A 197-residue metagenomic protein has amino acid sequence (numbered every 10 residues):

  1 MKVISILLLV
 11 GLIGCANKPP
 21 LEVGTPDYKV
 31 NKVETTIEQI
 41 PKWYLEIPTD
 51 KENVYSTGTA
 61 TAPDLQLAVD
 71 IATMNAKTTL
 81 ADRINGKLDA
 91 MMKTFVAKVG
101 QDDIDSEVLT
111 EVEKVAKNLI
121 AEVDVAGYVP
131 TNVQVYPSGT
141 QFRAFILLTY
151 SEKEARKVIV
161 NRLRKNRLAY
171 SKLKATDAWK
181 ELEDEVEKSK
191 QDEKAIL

Functional and structural regions predicted by a protein language model:
M1-N17: Sec-dependent bacterial lipoprotein signal peptides
C15-L197: Domain-level marker for long, solvent-exposed, non-transmembrane regions
